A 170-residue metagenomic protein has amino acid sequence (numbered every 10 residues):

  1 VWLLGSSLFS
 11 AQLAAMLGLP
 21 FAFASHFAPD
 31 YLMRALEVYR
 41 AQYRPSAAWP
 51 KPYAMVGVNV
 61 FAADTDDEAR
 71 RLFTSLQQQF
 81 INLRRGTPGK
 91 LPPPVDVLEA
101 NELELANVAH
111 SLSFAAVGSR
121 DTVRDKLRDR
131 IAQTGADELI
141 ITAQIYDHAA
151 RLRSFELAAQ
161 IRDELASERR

Functional and structural regions predicted by a protein language model:
V1-L17, M33-R34: Internal, glycine-rich beta/alpha segment that forms the wall or movable "lid" of small-molecule/cofactor binding
V1-L4, F21-A24, P52-N59, L139-I141: Hydrophobic faces of well-ordered beta-strands that scaffold small-molecule active sites in alpha/beta enzyme cores
L13-A22, G135: Glycine-enriched alpha-helix->loop->beta-strand junction motifs that scaffold or abut catalytic
F27, V60-A62, I145-D147: Active-site-proximal loop/turn and secondary-structure-junction residues that shape catalytic pockets, frequently
D30-A136, D163-R169: An alpha-helical appendage that flanks or caps ligand/catalytic pockets
I131-R170: Generic C-terminus detector
